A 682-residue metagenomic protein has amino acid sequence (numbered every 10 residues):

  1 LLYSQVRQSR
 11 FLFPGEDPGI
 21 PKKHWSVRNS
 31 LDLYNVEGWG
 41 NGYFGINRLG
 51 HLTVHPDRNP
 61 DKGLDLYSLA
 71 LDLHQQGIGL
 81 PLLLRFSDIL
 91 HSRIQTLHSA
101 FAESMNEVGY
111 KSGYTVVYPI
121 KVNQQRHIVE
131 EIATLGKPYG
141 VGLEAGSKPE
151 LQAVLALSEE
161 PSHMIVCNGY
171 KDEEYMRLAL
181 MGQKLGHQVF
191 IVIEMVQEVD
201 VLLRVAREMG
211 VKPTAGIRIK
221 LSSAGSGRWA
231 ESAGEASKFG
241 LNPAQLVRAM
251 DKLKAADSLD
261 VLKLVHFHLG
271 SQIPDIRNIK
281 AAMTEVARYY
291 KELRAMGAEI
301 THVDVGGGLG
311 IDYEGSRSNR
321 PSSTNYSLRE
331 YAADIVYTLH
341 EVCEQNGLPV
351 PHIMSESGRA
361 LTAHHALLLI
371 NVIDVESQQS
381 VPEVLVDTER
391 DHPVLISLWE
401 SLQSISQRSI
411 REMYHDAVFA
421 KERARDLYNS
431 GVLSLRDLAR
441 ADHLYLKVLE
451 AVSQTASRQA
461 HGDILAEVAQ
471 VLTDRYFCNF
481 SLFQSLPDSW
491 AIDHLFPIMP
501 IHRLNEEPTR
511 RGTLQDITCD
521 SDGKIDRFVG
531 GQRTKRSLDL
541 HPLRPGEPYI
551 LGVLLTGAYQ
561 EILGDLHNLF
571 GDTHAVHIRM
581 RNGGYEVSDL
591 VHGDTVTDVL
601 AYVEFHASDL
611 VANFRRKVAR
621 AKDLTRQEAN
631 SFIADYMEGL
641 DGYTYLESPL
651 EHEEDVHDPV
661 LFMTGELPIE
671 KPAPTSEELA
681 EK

Functional and structural regions predicted by a protein language model:
L2-G79, R579, E586, V596-V599 (+4 more regions): Conserved, well-structured core domains of diverse proteins
I46-Q124: Low-complexity, highly charged intrinsically disordered N-terminal segments that act as targeting/localization
H51, N59, I89, N123-Q125 (+15 more regions): Short, glycine-/Ser/Thr-/acidic-enriched flexible segments
L69-I78, L264-G270, L309-N319: A short small-residue
D88-T96, R248, E285, D334: A non-catalytic, amphipathic alpha-helix used as a structural packing/dimerization or gating element in enzyme scaffolds
G109-D304, I311-E314, N325-E330, T338 (+1 more regions): Active-site-proximal beta-alpha core segment in soluble small-molecule metabolic enzymes
R320-I335, V384: Helical (often loop-to-helix) elements that flank the catalytic cores of nucleotide-handling enzymes
D334, H340-K682: Charged (often Lys/Glu-rich) extended helix/loop segments that serve as interaction or gating elements
